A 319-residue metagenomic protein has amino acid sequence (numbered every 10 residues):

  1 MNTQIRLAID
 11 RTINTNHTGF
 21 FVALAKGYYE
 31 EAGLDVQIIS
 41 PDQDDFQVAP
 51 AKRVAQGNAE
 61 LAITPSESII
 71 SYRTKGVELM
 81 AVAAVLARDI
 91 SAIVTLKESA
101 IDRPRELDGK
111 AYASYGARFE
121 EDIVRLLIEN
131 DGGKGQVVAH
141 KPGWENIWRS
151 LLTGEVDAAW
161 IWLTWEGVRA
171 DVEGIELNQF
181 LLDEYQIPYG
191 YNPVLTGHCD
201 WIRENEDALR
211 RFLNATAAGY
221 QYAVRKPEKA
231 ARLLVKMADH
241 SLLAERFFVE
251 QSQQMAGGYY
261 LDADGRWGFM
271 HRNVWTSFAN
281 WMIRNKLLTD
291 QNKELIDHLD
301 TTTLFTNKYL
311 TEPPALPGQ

Functional and structural regions predicted by a protein language model:
N2-G143, S150-I161, F180: Short, glycine-/small- and polar/acidic-enriched structural segments that line small-molecule recognition paths
D10-R11, Q186, F269-H271: Short Gly/Pro-enriched turn/cap motifs at secondary-structure boundaries
V22, E121, L163, P227 (+1 more regions): A structural signal for well-ordered alpha-helical scaffolds and beta->alpha junctions
Y28-E31, N130-K134, G174-I175, H240-S241 (+1 more regions): Short helix-capping segments at alpha-helix termini
K52, R105, D122-R125, R149 (+6 more regions): Solvent-exposed, polar/charged alpha-helical surfaces in well-ordered, non-transmembrane soluble domains, broadly
N146-S150, G154-L242: Pocket-lining segment of extracytoplasmic ligand-binding domains
N205-L287: Secondary-structure end/capping motifs
T276-Q319: Conserved C-terminal helix/tail region of periplasmic/extracytoplasmic solute-binding proteins
